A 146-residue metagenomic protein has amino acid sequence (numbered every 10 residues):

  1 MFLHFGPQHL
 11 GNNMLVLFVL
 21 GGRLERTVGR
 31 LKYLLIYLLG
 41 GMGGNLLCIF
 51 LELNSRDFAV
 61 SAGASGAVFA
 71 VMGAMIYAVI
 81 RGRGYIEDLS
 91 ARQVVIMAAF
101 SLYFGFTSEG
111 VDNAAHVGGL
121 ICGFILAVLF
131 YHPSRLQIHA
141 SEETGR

Functional and structural regions predicted by a protein language model:
M1-R146: A detector for small-residue-rich transmembrane helices and their helix-helix packing motifs
